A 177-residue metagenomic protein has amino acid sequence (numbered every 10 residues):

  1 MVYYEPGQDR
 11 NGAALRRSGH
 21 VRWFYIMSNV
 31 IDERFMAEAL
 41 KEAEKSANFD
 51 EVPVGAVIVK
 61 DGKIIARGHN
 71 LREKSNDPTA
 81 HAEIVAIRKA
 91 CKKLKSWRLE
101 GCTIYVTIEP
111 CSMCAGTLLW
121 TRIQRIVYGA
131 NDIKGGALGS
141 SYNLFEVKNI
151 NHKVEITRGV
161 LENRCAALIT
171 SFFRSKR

Functional and structural regions predicted by a protein language model:
W23-F49, W97, P110-R177: Zinc-dependent deaminase
V54-G62: Short beta-strand scaffold segments in enzyme catalytic cores
L71-K74: A short acidic/small-residue loop/turn micro-motif
N76, A80, I84-T117: Helix-adjacent hinge/juxtasegments
